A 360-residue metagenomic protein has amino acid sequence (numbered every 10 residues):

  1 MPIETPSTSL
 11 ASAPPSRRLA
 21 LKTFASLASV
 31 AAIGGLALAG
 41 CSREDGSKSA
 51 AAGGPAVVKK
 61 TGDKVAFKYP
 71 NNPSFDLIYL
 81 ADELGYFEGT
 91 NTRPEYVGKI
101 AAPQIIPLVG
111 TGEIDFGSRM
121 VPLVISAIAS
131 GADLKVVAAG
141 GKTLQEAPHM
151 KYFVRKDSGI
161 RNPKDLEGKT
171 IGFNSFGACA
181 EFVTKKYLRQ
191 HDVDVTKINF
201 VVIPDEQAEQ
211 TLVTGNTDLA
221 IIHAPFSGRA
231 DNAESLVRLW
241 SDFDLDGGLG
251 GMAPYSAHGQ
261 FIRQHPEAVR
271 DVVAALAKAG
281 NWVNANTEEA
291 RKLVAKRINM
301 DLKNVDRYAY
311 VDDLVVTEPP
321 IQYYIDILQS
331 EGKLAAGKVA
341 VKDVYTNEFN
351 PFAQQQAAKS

Functional and structural regions predicted by a protein language model:
M1-L19, S26-L36: N-terminal secretory signal peptides
L38-A51: Bacterial lipoprotein signal-peptidase II cleavage site
K48-H191, V202, D218, R238-W240 (+1 more regions): Short, glycine-/small- and polar/acidic-enriched structural segments that line small-molecule recognition paths
G89, G141-Q145, D244-G248, D313-E318 (+1 more regions): Short, solvent-exposed loop/beta-turn-alpha elements that line the ligand-binding surface or hinge of extracytoplasmic
P122, V201, E206-L293: Pocket-lining segment of extracytoplasmic ligand-binding domains
D157-K164, D194, Q260-V269: Short helix-loop capping/hinge motifs at secondary-structure junctions, enriched in acidic/polar residues
R263-A336: Secondary-structure end/capping motifs
Q329-S360: Conserved C-terminal helix/tail region of periplasmic/extracytoplasmic solute-binding proteins
